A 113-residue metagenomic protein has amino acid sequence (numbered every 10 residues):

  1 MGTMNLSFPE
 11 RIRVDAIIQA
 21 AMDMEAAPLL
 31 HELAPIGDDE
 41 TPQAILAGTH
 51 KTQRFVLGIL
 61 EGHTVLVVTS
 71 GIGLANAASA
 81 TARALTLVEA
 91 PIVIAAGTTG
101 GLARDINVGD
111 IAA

Functional and structural regions predicted by a protein language model:
M1-A113: Accessory terminal and edge-of-domain segments that mediate assembly/interaction and cofactor placement around
